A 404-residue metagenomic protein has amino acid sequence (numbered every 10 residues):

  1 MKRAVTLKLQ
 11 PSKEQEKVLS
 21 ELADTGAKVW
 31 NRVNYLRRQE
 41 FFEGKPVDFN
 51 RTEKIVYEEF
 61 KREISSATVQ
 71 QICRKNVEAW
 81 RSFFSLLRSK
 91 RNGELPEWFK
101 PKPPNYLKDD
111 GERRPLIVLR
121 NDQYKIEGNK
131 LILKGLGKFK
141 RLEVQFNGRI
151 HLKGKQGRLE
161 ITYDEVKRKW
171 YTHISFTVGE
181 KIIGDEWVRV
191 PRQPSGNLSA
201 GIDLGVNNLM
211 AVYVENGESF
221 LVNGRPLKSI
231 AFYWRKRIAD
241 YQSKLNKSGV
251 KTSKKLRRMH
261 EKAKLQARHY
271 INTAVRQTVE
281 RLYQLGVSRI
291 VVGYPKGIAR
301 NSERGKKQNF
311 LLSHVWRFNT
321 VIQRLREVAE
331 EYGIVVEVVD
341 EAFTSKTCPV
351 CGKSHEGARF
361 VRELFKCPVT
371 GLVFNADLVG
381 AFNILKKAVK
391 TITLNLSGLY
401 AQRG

Functional and structural regions predicted by a protein language model:
M1-Q71: Gly/serine-rich nucleotide phosphate-binding loop at the start of the catalytic core of nucleotide/ADP-ribose-handling
R3-A4, K17, R168-G404: Positively charged, helix-rich recognition surfaces that bind polyanionic ligands
V5-L9, F139-I150, F220-R225: Generic detection of short hydrophobic beta-strand segments and adjacent strand-loop junctions
V33, Q71-F83, L378-A388, I392: Stable alpha-helical structural segments in soluble proteins, enriched in small hydrophobic residues
Y35, Q39, K45-P46, L87-P101 (+3 more regions): Short coil/turn segments at secondary-structure boundaries
R38-F42, F84-N92, Q284-S288, E331-V336: Surface-exposed helix-capping loop/turn segments at secondary-structure junctions
F49-V166, V315: Acidic carboxylate diad motif detector
